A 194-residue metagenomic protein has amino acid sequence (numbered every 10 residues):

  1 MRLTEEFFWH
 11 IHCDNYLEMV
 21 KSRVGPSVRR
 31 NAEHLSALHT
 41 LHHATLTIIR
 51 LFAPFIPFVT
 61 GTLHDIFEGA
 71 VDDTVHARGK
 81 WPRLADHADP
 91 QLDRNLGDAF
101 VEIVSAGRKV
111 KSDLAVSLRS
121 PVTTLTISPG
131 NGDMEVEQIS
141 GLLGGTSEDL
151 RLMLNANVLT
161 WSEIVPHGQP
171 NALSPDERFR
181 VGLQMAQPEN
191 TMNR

Functional and structural regions predicted by a protein language model:
M1-R194: Feature 926 captures the class I aminoacyl-tRNA synthetase adenylation module centered on the KMSKS loop
